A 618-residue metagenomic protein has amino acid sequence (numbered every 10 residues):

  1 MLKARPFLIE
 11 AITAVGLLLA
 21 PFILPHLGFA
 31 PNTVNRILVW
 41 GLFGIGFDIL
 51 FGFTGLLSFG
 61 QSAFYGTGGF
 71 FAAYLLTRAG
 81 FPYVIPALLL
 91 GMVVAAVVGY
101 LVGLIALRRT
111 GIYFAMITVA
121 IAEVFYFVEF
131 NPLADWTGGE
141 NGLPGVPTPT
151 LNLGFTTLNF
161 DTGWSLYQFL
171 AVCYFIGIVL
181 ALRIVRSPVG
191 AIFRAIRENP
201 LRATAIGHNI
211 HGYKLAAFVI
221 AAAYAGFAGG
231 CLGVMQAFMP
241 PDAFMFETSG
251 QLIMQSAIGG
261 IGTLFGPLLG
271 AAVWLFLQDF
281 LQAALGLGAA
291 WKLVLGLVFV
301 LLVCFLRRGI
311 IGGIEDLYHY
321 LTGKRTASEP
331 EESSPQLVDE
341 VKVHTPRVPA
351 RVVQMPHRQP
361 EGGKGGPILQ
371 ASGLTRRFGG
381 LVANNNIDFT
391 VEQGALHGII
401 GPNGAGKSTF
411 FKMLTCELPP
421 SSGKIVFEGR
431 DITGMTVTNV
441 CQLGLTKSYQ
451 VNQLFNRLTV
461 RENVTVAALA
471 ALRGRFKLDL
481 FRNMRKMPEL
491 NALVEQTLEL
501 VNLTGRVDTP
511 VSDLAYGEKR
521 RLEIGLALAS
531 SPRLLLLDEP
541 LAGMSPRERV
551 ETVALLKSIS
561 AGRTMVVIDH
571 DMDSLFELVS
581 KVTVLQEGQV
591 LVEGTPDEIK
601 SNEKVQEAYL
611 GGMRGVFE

Functional and structural regions predicted by a protein language model:
M1-V338, T345: Transmembrane alpha-helices and adjacent helix-loop boundaries
A4, L19, I23, F130 (+9 more regions): Selective for proline/serine-rich intrinsically disordered segments in cytosolic/nuclear regulatory regions
I23, L27, V146-L151, G190 (+6 more regions): Intrinsically disordered, low-complexity segments enriched in proline/serine/threonine
H26, H208-H211, H319, H344-R358 (+4 more regions): Histidine (H) residue identity feature
G28-F29, V34-R36, M92-V93, G145 (+16 more regions): Intrinsically disordered, low-complexity segments enriched in polar/charged residues with Gly/Pro, especially when
E315-T375, M613-E618: ABC-family P-loop ATPase nucleotide-binding domain
P360-E618: Glycine-rich phosphate-binding loops of nucleotide-dependent enzymes
